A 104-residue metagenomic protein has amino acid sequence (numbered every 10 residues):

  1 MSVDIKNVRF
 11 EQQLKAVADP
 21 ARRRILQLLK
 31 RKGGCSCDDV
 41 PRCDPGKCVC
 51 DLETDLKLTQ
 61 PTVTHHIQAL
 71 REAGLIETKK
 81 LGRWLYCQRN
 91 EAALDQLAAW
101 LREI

Functional and structural regions predicted by a protein language model:
M1-R23, Q27, R31, E72-L75 (+1 more regions): N-terminal leader segment of winged-helix/HTH proteins
K15, A21-T59, L81, L85-A92: N-terminal helix-turn-helix DNA-binding core of bacterial DNA-binding proteins
R22, H65-H66: Histidine-centered divalent metal-coordination motifs
T54, H65, R71-E72: Alpha-helical residues within the helix-turn-helix
V63, L70, C87: Divalent metal-coordination and catalytic microenvironments
T78: Short beta-strand "wing" residues that participate in macromolecule-binding interfaces
A92-W100: Basic, Lys/Arg-enriched C-terminal extension of HTH/homeodomain DNA-binding domains
